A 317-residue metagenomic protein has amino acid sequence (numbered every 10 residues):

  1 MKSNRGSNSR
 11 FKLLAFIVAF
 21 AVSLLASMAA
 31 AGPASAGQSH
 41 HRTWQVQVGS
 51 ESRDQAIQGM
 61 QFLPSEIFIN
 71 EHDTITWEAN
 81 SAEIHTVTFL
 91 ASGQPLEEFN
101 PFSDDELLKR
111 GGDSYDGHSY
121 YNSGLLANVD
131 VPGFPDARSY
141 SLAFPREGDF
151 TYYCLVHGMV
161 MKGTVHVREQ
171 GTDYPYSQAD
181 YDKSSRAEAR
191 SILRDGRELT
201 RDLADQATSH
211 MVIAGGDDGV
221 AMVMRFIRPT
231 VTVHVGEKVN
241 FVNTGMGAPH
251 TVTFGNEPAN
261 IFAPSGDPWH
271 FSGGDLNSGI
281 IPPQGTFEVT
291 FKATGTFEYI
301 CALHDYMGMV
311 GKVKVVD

Functional and structural regions predicted by a protein language model:
M1, V22-L24, V212: Generic low-polarity alpha-helical segments
M1-K12: N-terminal secretory signal peptides that target proteins for export/translocation
A15-S27: Bacterial N-terminal signal peptides
A31-D317: Extracytoplasmic copper-binding redox domains, predominantly the cupredoxin/blue-copper superfamily
